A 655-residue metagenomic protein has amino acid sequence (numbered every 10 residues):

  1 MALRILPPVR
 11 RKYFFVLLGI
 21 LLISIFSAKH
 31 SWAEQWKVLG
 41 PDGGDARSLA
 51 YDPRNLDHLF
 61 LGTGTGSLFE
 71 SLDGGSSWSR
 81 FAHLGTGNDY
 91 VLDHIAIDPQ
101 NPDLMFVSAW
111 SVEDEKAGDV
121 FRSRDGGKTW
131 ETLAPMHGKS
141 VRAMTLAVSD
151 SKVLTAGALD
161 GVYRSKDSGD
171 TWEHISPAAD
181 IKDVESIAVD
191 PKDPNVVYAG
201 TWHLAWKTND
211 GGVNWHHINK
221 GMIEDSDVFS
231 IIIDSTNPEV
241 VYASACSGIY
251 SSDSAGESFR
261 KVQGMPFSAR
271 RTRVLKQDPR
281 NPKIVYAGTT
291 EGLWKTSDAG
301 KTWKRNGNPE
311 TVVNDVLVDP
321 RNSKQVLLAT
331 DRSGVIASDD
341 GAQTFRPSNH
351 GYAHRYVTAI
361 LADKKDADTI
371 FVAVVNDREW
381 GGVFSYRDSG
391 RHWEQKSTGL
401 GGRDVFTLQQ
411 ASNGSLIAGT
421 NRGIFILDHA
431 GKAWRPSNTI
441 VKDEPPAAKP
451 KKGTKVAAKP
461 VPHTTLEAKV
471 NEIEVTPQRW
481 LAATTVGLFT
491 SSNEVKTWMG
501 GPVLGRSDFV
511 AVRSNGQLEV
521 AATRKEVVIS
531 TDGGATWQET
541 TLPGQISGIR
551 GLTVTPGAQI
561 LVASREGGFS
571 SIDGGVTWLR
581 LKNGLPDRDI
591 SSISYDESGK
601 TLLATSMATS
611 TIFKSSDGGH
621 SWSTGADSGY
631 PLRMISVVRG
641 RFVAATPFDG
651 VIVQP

Functional and structural regions predicted by a protein language model:
M1-R11: N-terminal secretory signal peptides that target proteins for export/translocation
Y13-L18, L22-P655: Extracellular glycan-interacting surfaces
